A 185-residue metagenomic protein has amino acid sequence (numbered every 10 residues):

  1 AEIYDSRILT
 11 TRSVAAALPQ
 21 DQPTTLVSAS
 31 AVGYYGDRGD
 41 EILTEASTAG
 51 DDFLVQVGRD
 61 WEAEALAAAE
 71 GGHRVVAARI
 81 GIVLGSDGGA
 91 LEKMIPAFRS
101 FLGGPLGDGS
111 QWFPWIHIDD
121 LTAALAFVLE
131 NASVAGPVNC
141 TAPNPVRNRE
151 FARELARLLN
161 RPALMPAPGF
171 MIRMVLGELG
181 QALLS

Functional and structural regions predicted by a protein language model:
A1-L26: NAD(P)-cofactor binding segment of oxidoreductase domains
D5, G39-A77: Catalytic helix-loop patch of NAD(P)-dependent Rossmann-fold dehydrogenases
S28-D40, G50, V83-G88: Conserved catalytic-site region of short-chain dehydrogenase/reductase
G39, G58-R59, G71, L84-K93 (+1 more regions): Glycine/proline-rich active-site loop of Rossmann-fold NAD(P)-dependent oxidoreductases
V55, A68-V76, G81-F113, L155: NAD(P)-dependent short-chain dehydrogenase/reductase
L66, I95-G104, Q111-V146: Alpha-helical substrate-binding/gating segment
K93-W115, R157-L184: Alpha-helical membrane-targeting segments
A124, V128-E178: Mid/C-terminal beta-alpha module of Rossmann-like enzyme folds, strongest in SDR-family dehydrogenases/epimerases
